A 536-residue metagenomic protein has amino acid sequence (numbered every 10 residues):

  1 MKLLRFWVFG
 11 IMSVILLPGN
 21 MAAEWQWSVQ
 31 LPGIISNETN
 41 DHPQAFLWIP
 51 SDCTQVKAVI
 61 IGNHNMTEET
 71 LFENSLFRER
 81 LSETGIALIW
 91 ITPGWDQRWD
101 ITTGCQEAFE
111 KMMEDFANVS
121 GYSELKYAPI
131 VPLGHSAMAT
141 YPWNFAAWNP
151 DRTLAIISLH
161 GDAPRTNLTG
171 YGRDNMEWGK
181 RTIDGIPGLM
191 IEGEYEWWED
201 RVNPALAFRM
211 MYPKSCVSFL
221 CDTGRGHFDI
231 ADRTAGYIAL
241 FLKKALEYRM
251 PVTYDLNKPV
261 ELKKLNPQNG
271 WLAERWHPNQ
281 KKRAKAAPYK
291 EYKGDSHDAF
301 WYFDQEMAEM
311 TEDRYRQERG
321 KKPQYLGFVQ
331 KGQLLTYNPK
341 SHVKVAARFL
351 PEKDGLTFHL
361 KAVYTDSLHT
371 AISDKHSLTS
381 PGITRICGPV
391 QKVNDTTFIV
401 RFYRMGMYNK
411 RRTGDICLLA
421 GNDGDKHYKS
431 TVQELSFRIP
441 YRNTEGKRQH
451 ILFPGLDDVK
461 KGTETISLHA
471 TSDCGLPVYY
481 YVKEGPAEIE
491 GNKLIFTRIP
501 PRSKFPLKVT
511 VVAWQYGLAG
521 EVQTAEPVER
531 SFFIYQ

Functional and structural regions predicted by a protein language model:
V8-P18: Bacterial N-terminal signal peptides
N20-V59, I130-T153, G320-T357, P381-G388 (+2 more regions): A domain-start/cap signature at the N-terminus of enzymes
D52-D100, R165-T166, W198-D200: Short substrate-entry loop that stabilizes the transition state in hydrolases
E68, Y122, K126-G185: Primarily recognizes the serine-hydrolase "nucleophile elbow" in alpha/beta-hydrolase and SGNH/GDSL folds
W99-L125, P132, N144: Alpha/beta-hydrolase active-site loop
L154-A239: The feature captures the conserved acid-bearing segment of alpha/beta-hydrolase catalytic domains
T223-T357: Alpha/beta-hydrolase-fold serine-hydrolase catalytic core, especially in secreted/extracellular enzymes
K322-Q536: Solvent-exposed beta-strand/loop surfaces, strongest in extracytoplasmic domains of secreted and cell-surface proteins
